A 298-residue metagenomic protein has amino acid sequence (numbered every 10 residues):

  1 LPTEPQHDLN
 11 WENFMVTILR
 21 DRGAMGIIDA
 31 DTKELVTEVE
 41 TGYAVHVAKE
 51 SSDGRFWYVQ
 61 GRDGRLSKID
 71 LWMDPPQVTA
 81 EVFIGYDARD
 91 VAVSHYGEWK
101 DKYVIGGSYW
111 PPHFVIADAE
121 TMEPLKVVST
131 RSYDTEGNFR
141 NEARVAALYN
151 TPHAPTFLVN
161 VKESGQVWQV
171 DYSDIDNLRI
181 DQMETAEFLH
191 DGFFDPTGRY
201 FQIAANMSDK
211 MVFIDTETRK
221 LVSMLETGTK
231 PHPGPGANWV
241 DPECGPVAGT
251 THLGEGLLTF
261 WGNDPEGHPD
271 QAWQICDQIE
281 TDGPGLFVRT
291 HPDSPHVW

Functional and structural regions predicted by a protein language model:
L1-W298: Predominantly soluble domains enriched in secretory-pathway, periplasmic, or organellar proteins
